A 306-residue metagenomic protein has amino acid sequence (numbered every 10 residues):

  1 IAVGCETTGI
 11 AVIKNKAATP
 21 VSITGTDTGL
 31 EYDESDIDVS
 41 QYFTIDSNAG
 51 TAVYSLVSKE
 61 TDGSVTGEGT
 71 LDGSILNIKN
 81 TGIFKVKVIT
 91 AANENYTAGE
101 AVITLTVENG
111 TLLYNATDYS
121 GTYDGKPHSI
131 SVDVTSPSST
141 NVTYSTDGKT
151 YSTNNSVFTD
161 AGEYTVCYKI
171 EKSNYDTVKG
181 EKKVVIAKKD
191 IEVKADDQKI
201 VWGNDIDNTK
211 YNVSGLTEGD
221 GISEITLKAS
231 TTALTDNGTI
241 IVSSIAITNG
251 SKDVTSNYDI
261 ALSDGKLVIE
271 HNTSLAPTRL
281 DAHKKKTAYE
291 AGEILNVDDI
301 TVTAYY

Functional and structural regions predicted by a protein language model:
I1-S274, N296-D299, T303-Y305: Solvent-exposed beta-strand/loop surfaces, strongest in extracytoplasmic domains of secreted and cell-surface proteins
T28, T278-I300: Predominantly extracytoplasmic/ectodomain segments of secreted and cell-surface proteins
